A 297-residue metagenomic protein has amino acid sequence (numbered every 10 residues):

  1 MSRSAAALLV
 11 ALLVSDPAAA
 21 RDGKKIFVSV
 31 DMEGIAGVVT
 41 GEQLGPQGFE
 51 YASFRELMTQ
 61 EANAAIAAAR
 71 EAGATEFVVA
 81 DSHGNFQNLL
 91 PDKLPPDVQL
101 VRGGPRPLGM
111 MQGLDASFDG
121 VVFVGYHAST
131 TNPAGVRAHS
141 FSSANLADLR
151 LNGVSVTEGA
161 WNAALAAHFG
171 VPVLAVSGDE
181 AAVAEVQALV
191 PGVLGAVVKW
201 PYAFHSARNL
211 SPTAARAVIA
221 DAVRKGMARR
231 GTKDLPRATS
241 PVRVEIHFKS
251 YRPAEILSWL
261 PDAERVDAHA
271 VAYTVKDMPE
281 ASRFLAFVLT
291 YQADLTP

Functional and structural regions predicted by a protein language model:
M1-A6: Bacterial N-terminal signal peptides that target proteins for export
S15-P17: N-terminal signal peptide c-region/cleavage motif recognized by signal peptidases
R21-G41: Mature N-terminal segment immediately following signal peptide/propeptide cleavage in secreted/periplasmic
F49-D81, F86-Q87, D97-V98, A222-R229: Alpha/propeptide regions of enzymes that mature by internal proteolysis
F77, A215-P297: C-terminal accessory domains and tails appended to enzymatic cores
P96-L114: A glycine-rich helix N-cap at a beta->alpha junction
S143-F169, G178-A181: Active-site glycine-rich loop that binds ribose-phosphate moieties when present
A167-V173, S177-G226: Active-site rim beta-loop-alpha module in soluble metabolic enzymes
